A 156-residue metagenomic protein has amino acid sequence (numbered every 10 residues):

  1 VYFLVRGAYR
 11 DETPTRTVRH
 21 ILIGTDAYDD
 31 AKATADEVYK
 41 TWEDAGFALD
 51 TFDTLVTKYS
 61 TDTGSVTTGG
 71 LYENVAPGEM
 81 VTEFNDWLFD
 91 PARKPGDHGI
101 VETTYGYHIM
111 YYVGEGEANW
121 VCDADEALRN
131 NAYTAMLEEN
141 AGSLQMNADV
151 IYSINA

Functional and structural regions predicted by a protein language model:
V1-A33, T57, P77-A156: PPIase-associated folding chaperone regions across multiple families
E37-E83, V113-G114: Peptidyl-prolyl cis-trans isomerase
